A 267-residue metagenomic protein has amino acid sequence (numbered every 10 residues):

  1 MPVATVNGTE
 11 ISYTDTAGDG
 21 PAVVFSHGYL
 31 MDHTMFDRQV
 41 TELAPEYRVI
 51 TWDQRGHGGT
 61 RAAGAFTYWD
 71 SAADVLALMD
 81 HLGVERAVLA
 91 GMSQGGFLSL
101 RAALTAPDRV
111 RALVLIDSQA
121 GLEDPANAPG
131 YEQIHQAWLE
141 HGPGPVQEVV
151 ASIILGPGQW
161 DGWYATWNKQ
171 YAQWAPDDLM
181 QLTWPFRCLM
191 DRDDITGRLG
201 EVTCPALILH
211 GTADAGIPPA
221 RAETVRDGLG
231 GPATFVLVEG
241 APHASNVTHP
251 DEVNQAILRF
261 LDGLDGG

Functional and structural regions predicted by a protein language model:
T9-G64: Conserved HGGG/HGGXW glycine-rich cap/lid loop of the alpha/beta-hydrolase fold
D37-T41, I50-A90, Q255: Active-site loop/oxyanion-hole signature of alpha/beta-hydrolase fold enzymes
L100, L104-T105, V110-H141: Flexible "cap/lid" loop of the alpha/beta hydrolase fold
D124-P129, P143-G200: Conserved alpha/beta-hydrolase catalytic His-Asp/Glu region
V202, I208-H210: Short beta-strand/loop motif that positions the catalytic acidic residue of the alpha/beta-hydrolase fold
A213-I217: Acidic catalytic loop of the alpha/beta-hydrolase fold
E223-A244: Catalytic histidine neighborhood in serine/cysteine hydrolases with alpha/beta-hydrolase-type architecture
A241-N254: Catalytic histidine-centered segment of alpha/beta-hydrolase-like enzymes
